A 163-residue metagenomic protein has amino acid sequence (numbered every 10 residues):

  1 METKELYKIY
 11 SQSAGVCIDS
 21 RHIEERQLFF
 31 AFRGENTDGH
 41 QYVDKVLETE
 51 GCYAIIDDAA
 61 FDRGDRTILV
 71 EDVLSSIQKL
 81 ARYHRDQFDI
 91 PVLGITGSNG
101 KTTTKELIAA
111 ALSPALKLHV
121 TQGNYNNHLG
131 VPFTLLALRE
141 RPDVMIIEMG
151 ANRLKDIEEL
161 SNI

Functional and structural regions predicted by a protein language model:
M1-K79, Y83: N-terminal leader/targeting and accessory segments in enzymes
I77-I163: Phosphate-binding loop of NTP-binding sites
